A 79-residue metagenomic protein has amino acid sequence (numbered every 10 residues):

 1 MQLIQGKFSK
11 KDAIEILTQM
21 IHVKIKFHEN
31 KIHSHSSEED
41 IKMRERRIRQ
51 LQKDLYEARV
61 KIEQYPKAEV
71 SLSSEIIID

Functional and structural regions predicted by a protein language model:
M1-D79: Extended, charge-rich alpha-helical interface modules
